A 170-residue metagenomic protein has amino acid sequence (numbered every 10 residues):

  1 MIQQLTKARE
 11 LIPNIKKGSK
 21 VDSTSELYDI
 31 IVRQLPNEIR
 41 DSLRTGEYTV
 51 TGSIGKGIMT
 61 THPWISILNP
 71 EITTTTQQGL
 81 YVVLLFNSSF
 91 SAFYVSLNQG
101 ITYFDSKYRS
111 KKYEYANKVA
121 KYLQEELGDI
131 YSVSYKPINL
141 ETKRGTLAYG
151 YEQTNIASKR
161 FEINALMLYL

Functional and structural regions predicted by a protein language model:
M1, K7, G55-T61, N69 (+1 more regions): Catalytic "initiation/cleavage/transfer" segments centered on a nucleophilic residue and adjacent nucleic-acid-engaging
M1-L35: Charged, often low-complexity linker/regulatory segments
K17, V21, S25, T51 (+4 more regions): Short, charged/polar micro-motifs that form catalytic or ligand-binding hotspots
P36, T45, V50-P63, G100-Y103: A short, conserved, highly charged catalytic patch centered on acidic carboxylates
R40-T51, I130-P137: Short secondary-structure junctions
T61-R109: Aromatic- and glycine-enriched beta-alpha-beta binding-site module
S88-R144: Compact, glycine/acidic-enriched structural inserts
